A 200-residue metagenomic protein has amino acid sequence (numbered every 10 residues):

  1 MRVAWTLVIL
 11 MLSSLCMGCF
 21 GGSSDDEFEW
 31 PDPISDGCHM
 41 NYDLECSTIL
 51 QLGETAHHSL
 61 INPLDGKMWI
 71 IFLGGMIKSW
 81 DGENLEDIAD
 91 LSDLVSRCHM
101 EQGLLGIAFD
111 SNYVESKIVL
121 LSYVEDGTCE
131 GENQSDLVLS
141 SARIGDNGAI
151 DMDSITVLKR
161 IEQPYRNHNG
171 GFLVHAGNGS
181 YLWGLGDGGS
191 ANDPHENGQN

Functional and structural regions predicted by a protein language model:
M1-F28: Secretory targeting signatures
S23-C46, G145-D151: Blade/loop signatures of beta-propeller domains
T48-E54, A89-H99, L158-Y165: Surface loop/turn motifs at the tips and blade-to-blade linkers of beta-strand repeat domains
T48-G75: Beta-strand-rich domains and repeat architectures in extracellular enzymes and scaffolds, especially beta-propellers
E54-H57, H99-F109, Y165-A176: Signature of short aromatic-glycine-proline-rich micro-motifs recurring in repeat-based ectodomains
K67-S92, N147: Beta-propeller domains
L73-G74, V114-N200: Surface loops at the rim/top face of extracytoplasmic beta-rich domains
N84-S111: Blade-loop segments of beta-propeller domains
